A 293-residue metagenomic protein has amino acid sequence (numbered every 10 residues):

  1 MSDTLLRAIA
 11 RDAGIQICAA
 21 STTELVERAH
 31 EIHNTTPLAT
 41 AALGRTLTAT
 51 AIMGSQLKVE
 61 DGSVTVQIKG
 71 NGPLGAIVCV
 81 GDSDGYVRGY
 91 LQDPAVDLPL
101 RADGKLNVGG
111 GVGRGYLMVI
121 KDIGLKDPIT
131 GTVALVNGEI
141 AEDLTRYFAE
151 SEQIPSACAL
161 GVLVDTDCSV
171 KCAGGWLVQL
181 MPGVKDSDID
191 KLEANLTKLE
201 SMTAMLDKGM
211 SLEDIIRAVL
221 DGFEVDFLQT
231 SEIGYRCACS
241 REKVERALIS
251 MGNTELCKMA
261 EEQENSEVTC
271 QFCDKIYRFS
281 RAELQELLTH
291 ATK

Functional and structural regions predicted by a protein language model:
M1-Q229: Interaction interfaces in information-processing and related assembly proteins
E200-K293: Cys/His-clustered metal-coordination modules, chiefly Zn-binding fingers
